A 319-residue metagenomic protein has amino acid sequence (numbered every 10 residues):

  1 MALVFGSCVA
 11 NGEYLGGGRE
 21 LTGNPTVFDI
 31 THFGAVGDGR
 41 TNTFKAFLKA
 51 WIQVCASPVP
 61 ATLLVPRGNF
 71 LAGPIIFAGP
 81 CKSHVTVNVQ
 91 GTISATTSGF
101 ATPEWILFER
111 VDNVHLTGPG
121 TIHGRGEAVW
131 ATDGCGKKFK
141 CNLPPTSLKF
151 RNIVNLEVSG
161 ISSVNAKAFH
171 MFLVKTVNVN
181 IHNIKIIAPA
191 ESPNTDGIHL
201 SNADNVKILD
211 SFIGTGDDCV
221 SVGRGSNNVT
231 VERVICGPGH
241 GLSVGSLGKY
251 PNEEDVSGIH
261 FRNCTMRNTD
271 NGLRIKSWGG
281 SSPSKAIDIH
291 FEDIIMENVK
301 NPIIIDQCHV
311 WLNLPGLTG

Functional and structural regions predicted by a protein language model:
M1-G319: Extracellular/periplasmic carbohydrate-active domains that bind, remodel, or depolymerize complex polysaccharides
